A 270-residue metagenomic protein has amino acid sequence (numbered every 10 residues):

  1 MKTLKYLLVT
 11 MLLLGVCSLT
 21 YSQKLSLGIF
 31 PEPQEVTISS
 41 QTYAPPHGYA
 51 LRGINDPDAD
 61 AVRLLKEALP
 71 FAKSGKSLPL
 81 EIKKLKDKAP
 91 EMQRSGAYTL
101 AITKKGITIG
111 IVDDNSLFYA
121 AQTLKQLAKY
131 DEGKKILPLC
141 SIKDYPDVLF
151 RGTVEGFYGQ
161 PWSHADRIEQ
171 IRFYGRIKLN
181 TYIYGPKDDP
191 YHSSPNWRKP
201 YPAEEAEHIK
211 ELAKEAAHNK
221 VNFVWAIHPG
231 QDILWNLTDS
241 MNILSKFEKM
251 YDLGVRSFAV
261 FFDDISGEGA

Functional and structural regions predicted by a protein language model:
M1-L8: Bacterial N-terminal signal peptides that target proteins for export
V9-G15, Y21-N115, T123, Y130-K143: Acidic, contiguous N-terminal accessory segments
G15-V16, N236: Polar helix-capping/helix-linker motif
P90-D263: Feature activates predominantly on carbohydrate-active enzymes
D264-A270: Active-site cleft segment of glycoside hydrolase catalytic domains centered on the general acid/base Glu
